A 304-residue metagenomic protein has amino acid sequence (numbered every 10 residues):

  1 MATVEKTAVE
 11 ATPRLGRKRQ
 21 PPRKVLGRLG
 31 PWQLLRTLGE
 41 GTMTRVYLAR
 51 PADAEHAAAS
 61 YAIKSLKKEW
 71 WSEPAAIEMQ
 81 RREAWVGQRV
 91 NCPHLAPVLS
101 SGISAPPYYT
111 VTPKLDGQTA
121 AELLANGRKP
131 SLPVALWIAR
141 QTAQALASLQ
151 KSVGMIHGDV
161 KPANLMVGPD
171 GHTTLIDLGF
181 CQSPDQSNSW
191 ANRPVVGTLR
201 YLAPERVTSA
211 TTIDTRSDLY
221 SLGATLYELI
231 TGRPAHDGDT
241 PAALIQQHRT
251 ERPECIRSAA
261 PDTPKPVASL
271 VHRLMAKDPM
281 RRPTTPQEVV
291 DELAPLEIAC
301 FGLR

Functional and structural regions predicted by a protein language model:
K67-R89: AlphaC helix of the eukaryotic protein kinase fold
S101: Activation-segment/catalytic-loop signature of the eukaryotic protein kinase fold
A105-T119: Conserved short submotifs of the Hanks-type protein kinase catalytic core that shape the nucleotide-binding pocket
I138-A139: Activation segment signature within eukaryotic-like protein kinase domains
Q150-V167: Catalytic-loop of the protein kinase fold
A191-E205: Conserved activation segment of eukaryotic-like protein kinases, specifically the C-terminal portion of the activation
T231-A235: Structural helix C-cap motif within protein kinase domains
